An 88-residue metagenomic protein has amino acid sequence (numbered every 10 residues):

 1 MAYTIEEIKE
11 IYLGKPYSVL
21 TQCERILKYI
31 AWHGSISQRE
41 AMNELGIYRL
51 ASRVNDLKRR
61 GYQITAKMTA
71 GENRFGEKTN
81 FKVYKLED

Functional and structural regions predicted by a protein language model:
M1-D88: Catalytic phosphate/metal-binding cores of nucleic-acid and nucleotide-processing enzymes, i.e., regions that mediate
